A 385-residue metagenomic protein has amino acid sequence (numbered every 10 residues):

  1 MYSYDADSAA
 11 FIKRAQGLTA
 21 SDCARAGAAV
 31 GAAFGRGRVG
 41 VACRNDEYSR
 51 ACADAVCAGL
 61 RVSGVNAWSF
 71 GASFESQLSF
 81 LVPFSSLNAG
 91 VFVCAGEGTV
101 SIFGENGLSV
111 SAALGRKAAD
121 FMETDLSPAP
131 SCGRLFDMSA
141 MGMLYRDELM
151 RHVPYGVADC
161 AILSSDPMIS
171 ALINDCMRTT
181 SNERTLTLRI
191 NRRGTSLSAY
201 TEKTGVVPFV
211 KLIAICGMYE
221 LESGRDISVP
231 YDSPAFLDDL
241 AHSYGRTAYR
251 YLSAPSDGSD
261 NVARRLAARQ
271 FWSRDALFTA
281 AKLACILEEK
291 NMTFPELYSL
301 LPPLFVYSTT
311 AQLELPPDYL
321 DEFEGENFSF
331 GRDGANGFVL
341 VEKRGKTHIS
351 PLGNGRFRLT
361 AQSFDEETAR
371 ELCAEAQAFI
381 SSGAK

Functional and structural regions predicted by a protein language model:
Y2-S3, I12-A26, G98-L186, T201-E202: Gly/Ser/Thr-enriched, mixed-charge loops and adjacent short helices that form phosphate/oxyanion-binding elements
S8-A9, V41, L78, V91 (+5 more regions): Buried hydrophobic positions in well-ordered alpha/beta secondary-structure cores of metabolic enzymes
A26, V30, V56, L78-L81 (+4 more regions): Buried hydrophobic packing segments
A28, V39-V100, M150, N174-V206: N-terminal small/polar loop signature for handling phosphorylated ligands or for N-terminal nucleophile
R36-N45, W68, A158-S165, R225-Y231: Short glycine-rich phosphate-binding loop at a beta-alpha junction
G104-E123, V206-E222, L252-S253: Short, acidic/small-residue loops that bind anionic groups at enzyme active sites
T195, E202-G205, F209, I215 (+1 more regions): Phosphate-binding and adjacent anionic-ligand microenvironments
